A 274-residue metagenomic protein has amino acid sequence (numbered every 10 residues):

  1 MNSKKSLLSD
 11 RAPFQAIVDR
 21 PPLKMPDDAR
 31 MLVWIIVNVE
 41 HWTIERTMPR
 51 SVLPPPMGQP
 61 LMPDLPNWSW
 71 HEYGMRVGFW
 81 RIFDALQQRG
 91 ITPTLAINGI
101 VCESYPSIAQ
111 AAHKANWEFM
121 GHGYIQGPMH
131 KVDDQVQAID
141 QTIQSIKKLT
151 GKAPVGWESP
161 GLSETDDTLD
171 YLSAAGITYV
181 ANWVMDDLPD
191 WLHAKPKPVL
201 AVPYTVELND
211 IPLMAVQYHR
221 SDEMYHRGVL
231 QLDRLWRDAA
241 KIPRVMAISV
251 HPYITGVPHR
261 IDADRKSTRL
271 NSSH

Functional and structural regions predicted by a protein language model:
N2-L200, Y225-I248, I254-R269: Catalytic alpha-helical scaffold of carbohydrate-active enzymes acting on polysaccharides/glycoconjugates
P203-R234: A conserved mid-domain beta-alpha-beta active-site/ligand-binding segment of alpha/beta enzyme cores
I211-M214, S249-Y253: Active-site-proximal beta-alpha loop/turn segments in soluble metabolic enzymes
L270-H274: Positively charged, low-complexity/disordered segments
